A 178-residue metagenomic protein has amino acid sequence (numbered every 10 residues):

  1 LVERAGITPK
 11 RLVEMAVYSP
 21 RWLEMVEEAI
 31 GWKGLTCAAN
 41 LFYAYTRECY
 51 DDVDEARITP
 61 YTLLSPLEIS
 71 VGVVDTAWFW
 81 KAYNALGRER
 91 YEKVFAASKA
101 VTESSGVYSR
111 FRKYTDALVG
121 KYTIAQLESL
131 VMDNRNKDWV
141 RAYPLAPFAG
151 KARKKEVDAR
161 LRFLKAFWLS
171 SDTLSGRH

Functional and structural regions predicted by a protein language model:
L1-D51: Non-catalytic protein-protein interaction scaffold segments in large eukaryotic complex-forming proteins
L23-E24, T36-A44, D51-L64, T76-K81 (+3 more regions): Amphipathic alpha-helical scaffolding segments comprising HEAT/armadillo-like alpha-solenoid repeats
I30-G34, I58, L63-V74, W80-S104: Aromatic-lined, polymer-binding surfaces characteristic of secreted/periplasmic polysaccharide-degrading enzymes
A38, V94, F111, N136-V140 (+1 more regions): Short runs of predominantly hydrophobic/aromatic residues within well-ordered alpha helices that form helix-helix
L64-I69, F79-A85, A96-A100, R112-D116 (+3 more regions): Structural detector for internal amphipathic alpha-helices that build alpha-solenoid repeat scaffolds
N84-R88, A125-R135, K151, A166-S171: Solenoid-like repeat scaffolds
A96-D133: Alpha-helical adaptor scaffolds
V107, R135-N136, A149, K154-E156 (+2 more regions): Type-3 copper protein
